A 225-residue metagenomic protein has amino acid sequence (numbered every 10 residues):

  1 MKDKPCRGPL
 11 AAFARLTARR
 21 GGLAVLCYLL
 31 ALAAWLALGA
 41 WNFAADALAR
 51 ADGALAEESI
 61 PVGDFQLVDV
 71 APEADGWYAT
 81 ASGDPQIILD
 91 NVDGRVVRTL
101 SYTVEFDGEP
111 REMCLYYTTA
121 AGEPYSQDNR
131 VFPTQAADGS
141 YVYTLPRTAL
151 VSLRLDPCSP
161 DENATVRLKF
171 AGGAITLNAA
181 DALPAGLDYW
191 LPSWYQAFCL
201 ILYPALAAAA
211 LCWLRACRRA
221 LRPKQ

Functional and structural regions predicted by a protein language model:
M1-L16, L221-Q225: N-terminal Lys/Arg-rich, disordered targeting/topogenic segments
A11-G94, M113, A174-F198: Glycan-recognition and processing domains
Q66, A71-T144: Extracellular ligand-binding interfaces
G108-Y117, D128-V131, S159, A164-L183: Soluble, non-transmembrane domains of integral membrane proteins
S140-G172: Extracellular beta-strand ligand-recognition surfaces/modules
A205-Q225: Juxtamembrane interface at the cytosolic side of transmembrane helices
